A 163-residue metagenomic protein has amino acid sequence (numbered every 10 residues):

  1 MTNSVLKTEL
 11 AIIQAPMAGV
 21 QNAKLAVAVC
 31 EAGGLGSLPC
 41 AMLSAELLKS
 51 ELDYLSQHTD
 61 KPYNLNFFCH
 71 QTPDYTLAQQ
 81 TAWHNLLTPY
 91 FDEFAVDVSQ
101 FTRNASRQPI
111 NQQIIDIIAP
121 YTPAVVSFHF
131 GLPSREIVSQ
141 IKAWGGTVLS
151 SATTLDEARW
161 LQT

Functional and structural regions predicted by a protein language model:
M1-T163: Active-site entrance/lid segments in N-terminal catalytic domains of soluble metabolic enzymes
